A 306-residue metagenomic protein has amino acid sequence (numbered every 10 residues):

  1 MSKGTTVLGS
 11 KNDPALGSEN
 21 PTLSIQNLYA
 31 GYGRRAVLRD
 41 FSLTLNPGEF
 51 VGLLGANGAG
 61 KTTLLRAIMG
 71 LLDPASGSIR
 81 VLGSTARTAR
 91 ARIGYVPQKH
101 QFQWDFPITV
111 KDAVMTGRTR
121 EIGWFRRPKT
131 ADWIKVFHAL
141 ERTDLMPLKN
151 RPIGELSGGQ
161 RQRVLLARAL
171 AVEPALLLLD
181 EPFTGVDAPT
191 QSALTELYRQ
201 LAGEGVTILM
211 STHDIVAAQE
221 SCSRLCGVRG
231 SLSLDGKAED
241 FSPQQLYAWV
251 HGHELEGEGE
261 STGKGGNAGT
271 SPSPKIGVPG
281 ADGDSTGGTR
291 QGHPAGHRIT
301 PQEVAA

Functional and structural regions predicted by a protein language model:
M69: Helix-to-loop junction immediately C-terminal to a conserved catalytic motif
G77-A89: Conserved ABC transporter NBD signature motif
T130-L148: Conserved ABC ATPase "signature" region
P152-L156, Q160: Conserved ABC ATPase signature
L177-D180: Catalytic Walker B motif of ABC-type/P-loop ATPase nucleotide-binding domains
T212-H213: H-loop/switch region of ABC-family ATPase nucleotide-binding domains
L225-A238: H-loop (His-switch) and adjacent beta-strand-loop-beta switch element of ABC-type ATPase nucleotide-binding domains
